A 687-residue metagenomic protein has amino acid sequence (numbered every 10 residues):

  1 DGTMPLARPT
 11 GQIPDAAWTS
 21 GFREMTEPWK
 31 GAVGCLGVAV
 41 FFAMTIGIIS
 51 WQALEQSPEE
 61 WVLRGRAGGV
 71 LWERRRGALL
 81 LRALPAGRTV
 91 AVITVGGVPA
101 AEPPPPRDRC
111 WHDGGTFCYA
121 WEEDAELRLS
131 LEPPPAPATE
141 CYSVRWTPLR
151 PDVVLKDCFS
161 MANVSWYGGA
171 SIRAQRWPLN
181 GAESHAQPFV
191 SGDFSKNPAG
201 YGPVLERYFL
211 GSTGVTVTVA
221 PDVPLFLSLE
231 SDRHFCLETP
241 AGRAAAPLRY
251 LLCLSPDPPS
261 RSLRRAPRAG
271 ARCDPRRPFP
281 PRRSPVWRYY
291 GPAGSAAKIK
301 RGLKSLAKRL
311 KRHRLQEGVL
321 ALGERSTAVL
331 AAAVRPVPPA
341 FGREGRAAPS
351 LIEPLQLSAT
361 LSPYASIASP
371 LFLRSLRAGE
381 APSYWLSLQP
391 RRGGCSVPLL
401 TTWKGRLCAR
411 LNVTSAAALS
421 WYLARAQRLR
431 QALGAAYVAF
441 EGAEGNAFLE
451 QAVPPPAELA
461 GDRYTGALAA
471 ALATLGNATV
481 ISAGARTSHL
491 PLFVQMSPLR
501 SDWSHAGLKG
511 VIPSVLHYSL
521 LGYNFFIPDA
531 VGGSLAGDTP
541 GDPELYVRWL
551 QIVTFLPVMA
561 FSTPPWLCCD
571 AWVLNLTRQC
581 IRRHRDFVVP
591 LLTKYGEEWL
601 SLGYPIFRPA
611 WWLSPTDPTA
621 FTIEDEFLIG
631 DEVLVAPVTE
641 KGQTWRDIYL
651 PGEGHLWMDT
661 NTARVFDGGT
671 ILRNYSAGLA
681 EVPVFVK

Functional and structural regions predicted by a protein language model:
D1-W29: Short, low-complexity, Lys/Arg-enriched N-terminal segments of secretory-pathway carbohydrate enzymes
W18-K30, P455, G507-G510, T616: Juxtamembrane membrane-interface segments at transmembrane-helix boundaries in membrane proteins
T26, K30-A39, A43, I552 (+1 more regions): Carbohydrate-binding surfaces of carbohydrate-active enzymes
A53-S284, Y290-A297, R301, A307-R312 (+1 more regions): Catalytic and substrate-binding clefts that recognize carbohydrates or anionic sugar/phosphate headgroups
F194-N197, V204-E206, L306-K311, G345-A348 (+9 more regions): Generic recognition of flexible, low-complexity loop/linker segments
Y208, L310, Y422, D529 (+4 more regions): Conserved, mostly hydrophobic/aromatic
V215, D222-P224, S326-T327, Y364 (+10 more regions): Short, glycine-/Ser/Thr-/acidic-enriched flexible segments
L315-I581, L613-P615: Aromatic- and carboxylate-enriched substrate-binding clefts and catalytic-loop regions of carbohydrate-active enzymes
